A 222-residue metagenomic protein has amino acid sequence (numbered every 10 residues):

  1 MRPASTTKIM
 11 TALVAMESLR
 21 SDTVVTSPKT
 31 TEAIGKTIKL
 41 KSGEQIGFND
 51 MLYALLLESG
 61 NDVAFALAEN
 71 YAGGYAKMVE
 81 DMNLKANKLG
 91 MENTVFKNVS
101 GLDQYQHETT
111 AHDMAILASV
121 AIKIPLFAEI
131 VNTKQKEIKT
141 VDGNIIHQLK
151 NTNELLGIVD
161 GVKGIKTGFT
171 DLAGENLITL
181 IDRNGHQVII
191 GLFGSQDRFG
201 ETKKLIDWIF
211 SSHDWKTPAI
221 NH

Functional and structural regions predicted by a protein language model:
M1-H112, S119-P125: Active-site-adjacent loops and short helices of periplasmic peptidoglycan-processing enzymes
M91-E92, D103-H222: Domain-terminus/edge residues, biased toward the C-terminal soluble/receptor-binding domains of extracytoplasmic
